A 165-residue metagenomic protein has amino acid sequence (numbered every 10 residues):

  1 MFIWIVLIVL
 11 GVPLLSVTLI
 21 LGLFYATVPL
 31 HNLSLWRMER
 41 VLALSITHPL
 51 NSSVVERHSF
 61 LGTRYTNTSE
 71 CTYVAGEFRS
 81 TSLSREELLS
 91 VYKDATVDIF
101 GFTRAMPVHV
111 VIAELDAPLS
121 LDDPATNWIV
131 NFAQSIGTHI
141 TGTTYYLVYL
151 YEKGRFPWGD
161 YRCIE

Functional and structural regions predicted by a protein language model:
M1-T72, S80-E165: An acidic-aromatic pocket/loop used at catalytic or ligand-binding sites
